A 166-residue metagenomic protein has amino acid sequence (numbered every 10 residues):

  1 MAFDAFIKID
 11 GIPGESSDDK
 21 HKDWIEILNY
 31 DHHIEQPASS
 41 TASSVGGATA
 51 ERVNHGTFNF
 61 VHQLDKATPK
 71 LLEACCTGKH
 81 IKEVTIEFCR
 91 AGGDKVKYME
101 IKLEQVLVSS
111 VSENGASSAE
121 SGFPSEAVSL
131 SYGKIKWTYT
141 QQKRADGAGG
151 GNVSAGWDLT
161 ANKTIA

Functional and structural regions predicted by a protein language model:
M1-A166: Glycine-rich, low-complexity intrinsically disordered segments
